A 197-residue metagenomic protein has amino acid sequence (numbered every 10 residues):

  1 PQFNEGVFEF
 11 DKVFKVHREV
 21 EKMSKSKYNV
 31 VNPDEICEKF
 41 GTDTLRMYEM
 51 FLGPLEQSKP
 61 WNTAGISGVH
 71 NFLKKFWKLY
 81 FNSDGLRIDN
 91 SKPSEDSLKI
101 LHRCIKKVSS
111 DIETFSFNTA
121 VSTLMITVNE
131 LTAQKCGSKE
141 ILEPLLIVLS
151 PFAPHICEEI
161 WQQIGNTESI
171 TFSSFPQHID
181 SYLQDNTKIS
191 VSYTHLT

Functional and structural regions predicted by a protein language model:
P1-I88, S97, G137-F152, I156-S192: Conserved active-site neighborhood of enzyme catalytic/cofactor-binding cores
W61-A64, P93, S109-I112, S116: Non-transmembrane, amphipathic alpha-helical segments
N71-L79, S97-K107, E113-T132: Core structural elements
T194-T197: Conserved small/polar residues in nucleotide/adenosyl-binding loops
